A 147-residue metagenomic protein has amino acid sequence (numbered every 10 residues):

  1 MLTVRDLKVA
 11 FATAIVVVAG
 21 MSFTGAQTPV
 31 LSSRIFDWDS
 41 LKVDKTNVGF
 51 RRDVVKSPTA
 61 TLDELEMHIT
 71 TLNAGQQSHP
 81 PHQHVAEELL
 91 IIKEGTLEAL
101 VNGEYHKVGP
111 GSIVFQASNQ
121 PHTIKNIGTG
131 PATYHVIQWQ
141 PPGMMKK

Functional and structural regions predicted by a protein language model:
L2-F11: Bacterial N-terminal signal peptides that target proteins for export
A10-S22: Bacterial N-terminal signal peptides
G20-E64, M145-K147: A short, N-terminal "cap"/entry segment at the start of jelly-roll beta-barrel domains of the cupin/DSBH fold
D53, H68-H84: Conserved short histidine dyad/triad with adjacent acidic residue
L62, S118-G143: Ligand-binding loop in jelly-roll beta-barrel domains
V85-L97, N102: Glycine- and acidic-residue-biased ligand/ion/polar-headgroup-sensing regions
E104-S118: Short acidic-glycine-tyrosine-enriched beta hairpin
